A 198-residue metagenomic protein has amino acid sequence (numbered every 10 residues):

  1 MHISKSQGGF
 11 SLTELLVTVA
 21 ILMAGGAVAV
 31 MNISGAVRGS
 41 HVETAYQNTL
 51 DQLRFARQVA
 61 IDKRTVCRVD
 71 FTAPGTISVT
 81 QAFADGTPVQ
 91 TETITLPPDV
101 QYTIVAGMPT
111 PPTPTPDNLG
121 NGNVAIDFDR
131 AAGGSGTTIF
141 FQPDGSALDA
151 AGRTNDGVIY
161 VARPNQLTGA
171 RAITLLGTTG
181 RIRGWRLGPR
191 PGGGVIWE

Functional and structural regions predicted by a protein language model:
H2-I3, Q7-L16, A24-L50, R54 (+3 more regions): N-terminal helix-rich module
